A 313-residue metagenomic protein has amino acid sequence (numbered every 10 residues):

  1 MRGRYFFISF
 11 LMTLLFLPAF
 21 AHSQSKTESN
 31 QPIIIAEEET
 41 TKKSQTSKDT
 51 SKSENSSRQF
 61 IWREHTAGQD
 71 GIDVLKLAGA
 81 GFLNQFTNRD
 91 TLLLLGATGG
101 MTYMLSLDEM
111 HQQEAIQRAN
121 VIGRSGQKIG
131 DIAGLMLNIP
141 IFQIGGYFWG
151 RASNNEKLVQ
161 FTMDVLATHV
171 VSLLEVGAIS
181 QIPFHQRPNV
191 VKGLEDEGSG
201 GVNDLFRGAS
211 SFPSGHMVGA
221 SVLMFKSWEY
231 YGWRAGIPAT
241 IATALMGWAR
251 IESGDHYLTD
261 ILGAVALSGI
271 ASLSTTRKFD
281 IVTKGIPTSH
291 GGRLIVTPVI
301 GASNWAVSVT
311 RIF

Functional and structural regions predicted by a protein language model:
M1-I8, G134: Bacterial N-terminal signal peptides that target proteins for export
G3, K192-R311: Membrane-embedded catalytic cores of phosphoryl/pyrophosphoryl-handling enzymes
I8-P18: Bacterial N-terminal signal peptides
A19-G134, I141-A152, S180-F184, V191-S211 (+3 more regions): N-terminal targeting leaders of membrane proteins
L92-G96, T162, L166, G236-T240 (+1 more regions): Hydrophobic alpha-helical transmembrane segments
M101-S106, L173, T243-I251: Aromatic-anchored segments of alpha-helical transmembrane domains
G150-E175: Interfacial segments of alpha-helical transmembrane regions
V171-V176, S180, S268-S272, T276: Alpha-helical transmembrane segments of multipass membrane proteins
